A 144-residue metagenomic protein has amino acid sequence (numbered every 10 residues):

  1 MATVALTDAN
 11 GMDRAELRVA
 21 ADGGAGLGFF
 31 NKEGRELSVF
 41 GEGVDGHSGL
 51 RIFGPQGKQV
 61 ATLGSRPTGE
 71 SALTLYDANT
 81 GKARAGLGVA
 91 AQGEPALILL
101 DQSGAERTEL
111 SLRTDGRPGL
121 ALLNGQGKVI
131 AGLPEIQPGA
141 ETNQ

Functional and structural regions predicted by a protein language model:
M1-Q144: Parallel beta-helix/beta-solenoid repeats that form elongated, surface-exposed shafts/blades used for receptor binding
